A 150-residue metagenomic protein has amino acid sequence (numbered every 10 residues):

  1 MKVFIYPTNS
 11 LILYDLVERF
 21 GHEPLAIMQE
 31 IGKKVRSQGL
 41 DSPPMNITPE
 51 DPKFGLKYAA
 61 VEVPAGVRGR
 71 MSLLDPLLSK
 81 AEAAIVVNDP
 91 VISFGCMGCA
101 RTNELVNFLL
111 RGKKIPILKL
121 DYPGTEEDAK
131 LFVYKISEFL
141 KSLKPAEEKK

Functional and structural regions predicted by a protein language model:
M1-K150: An N-terminal assembly and electron-transfer interface module characteristic of large anaerobic redox and radical
